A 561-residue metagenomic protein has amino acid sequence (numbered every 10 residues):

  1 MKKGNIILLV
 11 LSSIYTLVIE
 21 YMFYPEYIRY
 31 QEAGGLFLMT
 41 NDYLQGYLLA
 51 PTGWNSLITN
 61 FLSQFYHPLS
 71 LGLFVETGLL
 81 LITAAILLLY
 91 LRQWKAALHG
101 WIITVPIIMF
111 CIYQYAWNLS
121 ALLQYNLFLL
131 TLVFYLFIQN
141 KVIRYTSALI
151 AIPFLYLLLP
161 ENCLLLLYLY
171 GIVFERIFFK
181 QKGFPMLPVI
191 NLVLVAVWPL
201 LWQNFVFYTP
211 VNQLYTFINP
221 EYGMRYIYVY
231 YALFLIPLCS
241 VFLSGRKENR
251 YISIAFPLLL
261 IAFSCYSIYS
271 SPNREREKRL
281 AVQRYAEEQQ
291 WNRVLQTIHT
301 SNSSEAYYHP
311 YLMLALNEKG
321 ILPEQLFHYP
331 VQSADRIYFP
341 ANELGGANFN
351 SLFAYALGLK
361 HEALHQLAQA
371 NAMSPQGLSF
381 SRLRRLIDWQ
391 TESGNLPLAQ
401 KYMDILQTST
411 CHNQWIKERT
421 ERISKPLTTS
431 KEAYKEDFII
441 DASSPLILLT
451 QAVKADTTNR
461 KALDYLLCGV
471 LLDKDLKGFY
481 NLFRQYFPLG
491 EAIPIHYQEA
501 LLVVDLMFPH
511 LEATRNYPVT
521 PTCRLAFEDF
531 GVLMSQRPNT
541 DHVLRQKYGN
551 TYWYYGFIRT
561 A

Functional and structural regions predicted by a protein language model:
M1-T16, N249-L258: Start-transfer (signal-anchor) and selected internal transmembrane alpha helices of multi-pass inner/ER membrane
S12-Y21, G100-Y115, A121-Y135, A148-L157: Membrane-embedded helix bundles of polyisoprenyl
E26-F65, I108-W117, A196-Y228: Membrane-interfacial interhelical loops
T77-K95, M109, L129-L136: Transmembrane-helix motifs of polytopic, lipid-linked glycan transferases
A116-L123, Q139-P185, A196-F205: Transmembrane helices and adjacent periplasmic/lumenal helix-loop junctions of polyprenol-phosphate-dependent
Y215-P257: Cytosolic-side transmembrane helix boundary signature
E248-N273: Internal/C-terminal transmembrane anchor helices
I268-Y434, F438, K454-A455, N459-D475: Soluble catalytic regions of membrane-associated enzymes that act on cell-envelope and secretory-pathway components
